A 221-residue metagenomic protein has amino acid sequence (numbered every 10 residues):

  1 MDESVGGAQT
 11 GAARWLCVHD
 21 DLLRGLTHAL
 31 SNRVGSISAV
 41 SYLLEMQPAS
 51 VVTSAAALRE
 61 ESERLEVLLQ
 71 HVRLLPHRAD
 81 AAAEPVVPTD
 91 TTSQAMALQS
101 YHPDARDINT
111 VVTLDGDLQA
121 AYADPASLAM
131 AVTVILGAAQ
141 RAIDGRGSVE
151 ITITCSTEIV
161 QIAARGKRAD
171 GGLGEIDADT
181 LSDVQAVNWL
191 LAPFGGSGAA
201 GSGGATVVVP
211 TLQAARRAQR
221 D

Functional and structural regions predicted by a protein language model:
M1-G7, G11, I176-D221: Flexible, glycine-/charge-rich segments associated with ATP-binding catalytic modules
D2-G11, W15-L22, L26, L30-V67: Histidine phosphotransfer helical core of two-component systems
W15, E84, D117, A123-D124: Conserved ATP-binding motifs of the histidine kinase catalytic
D21-G35, A39, P125-G147, Q185-P193: Conserved ATP-binding N-box helix of the HATPase_c
S36, V52-A105: Conserved DHp (HisKA) dimerization/phosphotransfer helix of two-component histidine kinases, i.e., the long coiled-coil
N109-Q119, S156: Conserved catalytic submotifs in the C-terminal HATPase_c
G147-C155: A conserved short beta-strand within the histidine kinase catalytic ATPase domain
E158-N188: Glycine-rich/acidic phosphate-handling loop/turn and adjacent ATP-lid/helix of nucleotide-binding kinase/ATPase domains
